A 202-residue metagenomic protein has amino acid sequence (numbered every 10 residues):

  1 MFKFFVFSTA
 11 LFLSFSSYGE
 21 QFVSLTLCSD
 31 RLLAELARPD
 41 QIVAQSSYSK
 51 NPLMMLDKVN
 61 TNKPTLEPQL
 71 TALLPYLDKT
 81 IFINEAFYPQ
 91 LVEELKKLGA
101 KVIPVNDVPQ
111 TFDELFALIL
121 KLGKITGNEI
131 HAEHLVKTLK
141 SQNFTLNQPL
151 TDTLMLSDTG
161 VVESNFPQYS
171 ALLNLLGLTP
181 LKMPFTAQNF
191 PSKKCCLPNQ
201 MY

Functional and structural regions predicted by a protein language model:
M1-A10: Sec-dependent signal peptide recognition, specifically the positively charged N-region followed immediately by
S14-S17: N-terminal signal peptide c-region/cleavage motif recognized by signal peptidases
E20-Q21, L91-V161, T179-P184, N189-P191 (+1 more regions): Extracytoplasmic substrate-binding proteins
Q21-E85, P198: A short, structured surface patch at a secondary-structure boundary
L32-L33, L91, L95, Y169: Hydrophobic packing residues within well-ordered alpha-helices of enzyme cores
S47-N51, V59-N60, E163-Q188: Alpha-helical, coiled-coil/dimerization segments enriched in small aliphatic residues
L53-K58, A72-L77, L98-I103, F116 (+2 more regions): Acidic/histidine-rich, surface-exposed loop or edge segments in extracytoplasmic proteins
